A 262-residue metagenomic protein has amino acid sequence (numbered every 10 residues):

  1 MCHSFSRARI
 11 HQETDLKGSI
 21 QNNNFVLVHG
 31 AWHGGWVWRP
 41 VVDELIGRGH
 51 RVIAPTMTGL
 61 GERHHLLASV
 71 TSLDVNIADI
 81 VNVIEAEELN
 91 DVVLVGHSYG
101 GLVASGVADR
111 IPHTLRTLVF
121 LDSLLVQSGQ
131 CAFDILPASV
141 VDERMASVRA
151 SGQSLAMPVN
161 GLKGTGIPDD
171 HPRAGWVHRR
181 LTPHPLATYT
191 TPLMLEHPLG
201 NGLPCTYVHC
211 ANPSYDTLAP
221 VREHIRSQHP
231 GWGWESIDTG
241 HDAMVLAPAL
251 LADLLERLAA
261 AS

Functional and structural regions predicted by a protein language model:
N23-H64: Conserved HGGG/HGGXW glycine-rich cap/lid loop of the alpha/beta-hydrolase fold
R51, M57-V93, D109-R110, F133-P137: Active-site loop/oxyanion-hole signature of alpha/beta-hydrolase fold enzymes
L94-G96, L121: Short beta-strand immediately N-terminal to the catalytic nucleophile in serine-hydrolase-like folds
G96, G100, A104: Gly/Ala-rich beta-loop-alpha elbow adjacent to hydrolase catalytic centers
D109, L115, V119-P158, T188-Y189 (+2 more regions): Flexible "cap/lid" loop of the alpha/beta hydrolase fold
R180-P198: Active-site nucleophile elbow and catalytic-triad environment of alpha/beta-hydrolase enzymes
Y207-H209: Short beta-strand/loop motif that positions the catalytic acidic residue of the alpha/beta-hydrolase fold
A211-D238, D242-V245, R257-L258: Conserved loop-alpha-helix segment in the C-terminal half of the alpha/beta-hydrolase fold that carries the catalytic
